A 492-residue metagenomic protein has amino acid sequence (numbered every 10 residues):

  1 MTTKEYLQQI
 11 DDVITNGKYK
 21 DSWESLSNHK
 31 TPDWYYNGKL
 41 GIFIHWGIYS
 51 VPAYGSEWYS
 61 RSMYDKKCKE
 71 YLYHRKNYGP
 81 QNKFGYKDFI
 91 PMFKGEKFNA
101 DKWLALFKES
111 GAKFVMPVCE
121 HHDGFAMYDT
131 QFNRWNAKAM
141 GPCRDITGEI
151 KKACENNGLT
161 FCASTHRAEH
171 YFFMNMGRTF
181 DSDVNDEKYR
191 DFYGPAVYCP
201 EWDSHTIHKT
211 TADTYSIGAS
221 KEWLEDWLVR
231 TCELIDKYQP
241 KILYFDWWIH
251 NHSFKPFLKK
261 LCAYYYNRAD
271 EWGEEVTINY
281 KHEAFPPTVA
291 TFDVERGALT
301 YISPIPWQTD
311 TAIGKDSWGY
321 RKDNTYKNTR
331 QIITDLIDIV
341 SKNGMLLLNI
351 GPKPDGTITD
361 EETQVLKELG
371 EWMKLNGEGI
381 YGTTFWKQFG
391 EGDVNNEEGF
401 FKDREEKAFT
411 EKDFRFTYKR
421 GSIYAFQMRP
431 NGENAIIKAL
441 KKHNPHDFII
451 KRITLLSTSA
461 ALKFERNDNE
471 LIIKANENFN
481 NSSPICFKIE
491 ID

Functional and structural regions predicted by a protein language model:
M1-D492: Mature catalytic domains of secreted/periplasmic carbohydrate-active enzymes
